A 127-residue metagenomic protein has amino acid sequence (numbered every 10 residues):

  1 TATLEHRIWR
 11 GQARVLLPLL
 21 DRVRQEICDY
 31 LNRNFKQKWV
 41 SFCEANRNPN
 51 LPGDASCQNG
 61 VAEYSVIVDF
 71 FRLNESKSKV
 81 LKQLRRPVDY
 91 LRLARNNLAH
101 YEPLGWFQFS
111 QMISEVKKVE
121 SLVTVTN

Functional and structural regions predicted by a protein language model:
T1-T126: Amphipathic alpha-helical interface elements
